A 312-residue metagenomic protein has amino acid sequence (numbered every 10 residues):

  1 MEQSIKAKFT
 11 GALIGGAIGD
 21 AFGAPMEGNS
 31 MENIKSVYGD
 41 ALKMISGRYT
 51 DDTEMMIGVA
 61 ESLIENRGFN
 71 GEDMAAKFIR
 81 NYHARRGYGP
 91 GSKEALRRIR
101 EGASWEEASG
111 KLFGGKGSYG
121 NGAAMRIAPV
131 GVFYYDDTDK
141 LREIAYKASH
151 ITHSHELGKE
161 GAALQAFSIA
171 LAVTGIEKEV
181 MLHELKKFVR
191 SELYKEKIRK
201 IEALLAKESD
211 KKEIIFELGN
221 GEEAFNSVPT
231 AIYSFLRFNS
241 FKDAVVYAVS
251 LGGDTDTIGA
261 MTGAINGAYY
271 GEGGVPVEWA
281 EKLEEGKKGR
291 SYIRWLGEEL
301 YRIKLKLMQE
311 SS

Functional and structural regions predicted by a protein language model:
M1-S312: Structured, active/binding-site neighborhoods that engage oxygen-rich ligands
